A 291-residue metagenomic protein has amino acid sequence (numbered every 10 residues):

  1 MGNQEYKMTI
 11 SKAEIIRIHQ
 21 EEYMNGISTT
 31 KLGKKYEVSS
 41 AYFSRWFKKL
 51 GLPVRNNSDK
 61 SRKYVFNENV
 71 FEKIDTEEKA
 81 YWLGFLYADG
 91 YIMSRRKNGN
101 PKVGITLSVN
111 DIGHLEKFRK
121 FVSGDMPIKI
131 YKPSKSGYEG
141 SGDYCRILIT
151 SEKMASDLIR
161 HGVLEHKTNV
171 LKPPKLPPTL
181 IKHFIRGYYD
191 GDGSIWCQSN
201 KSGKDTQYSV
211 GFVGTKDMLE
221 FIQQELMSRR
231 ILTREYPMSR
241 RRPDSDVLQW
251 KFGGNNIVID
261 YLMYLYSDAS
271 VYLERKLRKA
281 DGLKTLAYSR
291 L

Functional and structural regions predicted by a protein language model:
G2-L291: Internal intein/HINT superfamily modules and their associated LAGLIDADG
